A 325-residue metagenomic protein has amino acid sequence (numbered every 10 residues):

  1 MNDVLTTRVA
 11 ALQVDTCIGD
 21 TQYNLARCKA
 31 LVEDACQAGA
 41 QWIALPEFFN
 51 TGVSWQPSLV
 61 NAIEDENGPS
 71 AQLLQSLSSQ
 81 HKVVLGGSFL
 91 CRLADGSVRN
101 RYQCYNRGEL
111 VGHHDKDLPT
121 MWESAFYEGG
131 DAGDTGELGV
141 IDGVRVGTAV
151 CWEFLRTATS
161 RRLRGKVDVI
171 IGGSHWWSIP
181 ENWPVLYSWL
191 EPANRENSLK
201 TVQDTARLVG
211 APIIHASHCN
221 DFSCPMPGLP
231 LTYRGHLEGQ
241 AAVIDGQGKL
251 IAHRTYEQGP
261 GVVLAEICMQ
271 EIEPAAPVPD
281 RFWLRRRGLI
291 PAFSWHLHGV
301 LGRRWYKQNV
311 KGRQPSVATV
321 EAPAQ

Functional and structural regions predicted by a protein language model:
V4-A11: Extreme N-terminal starter segment of soluble prokaryotic enzymes
L12, H114, G139, A216 (+1 more regions): Hydrophobic residues at beta-strand termini and immediately following loops that shape nucleotide-binding pockets
Q13-I18: Short polar catalytic/cofactor-binding loops
T21, L25, K29-V111, W176-A211: Cys-nucleophile CN-hydrolase/nitrilase-fold catalytic domain and related Cys-dependent amidase chemistry that acts on
E66, R92-K200, E257, P274 (+1 more regions): Active-site catalytic loop in hydrolytic enzyme cores
E66-G86, L155-G261: CN hydrolase (nitrilase-like) catalytic-core segments centered on the catalytic cysteine and neighboring Lys/Glu
G87-F89, N100-C104, E137, A241-V243 (+1 more regions): Short beta-strand scaffold segments in enzyme catalytic cores
A211-P212, S217-Q325: C-terminal beta-strand edge segments of enzyme domains
